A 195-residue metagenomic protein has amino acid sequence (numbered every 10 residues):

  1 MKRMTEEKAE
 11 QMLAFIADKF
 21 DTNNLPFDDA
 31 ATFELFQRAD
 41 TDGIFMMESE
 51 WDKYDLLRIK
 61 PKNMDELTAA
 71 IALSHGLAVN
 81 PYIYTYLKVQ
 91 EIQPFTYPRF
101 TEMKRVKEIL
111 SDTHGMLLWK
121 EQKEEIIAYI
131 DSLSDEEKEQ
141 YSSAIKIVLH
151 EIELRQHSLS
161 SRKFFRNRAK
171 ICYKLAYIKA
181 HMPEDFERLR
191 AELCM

Functional and structural regions predicted by a protein language model:
M1-C194: Mg2+-dependent phosphoryl-transfer active-site scaffold
